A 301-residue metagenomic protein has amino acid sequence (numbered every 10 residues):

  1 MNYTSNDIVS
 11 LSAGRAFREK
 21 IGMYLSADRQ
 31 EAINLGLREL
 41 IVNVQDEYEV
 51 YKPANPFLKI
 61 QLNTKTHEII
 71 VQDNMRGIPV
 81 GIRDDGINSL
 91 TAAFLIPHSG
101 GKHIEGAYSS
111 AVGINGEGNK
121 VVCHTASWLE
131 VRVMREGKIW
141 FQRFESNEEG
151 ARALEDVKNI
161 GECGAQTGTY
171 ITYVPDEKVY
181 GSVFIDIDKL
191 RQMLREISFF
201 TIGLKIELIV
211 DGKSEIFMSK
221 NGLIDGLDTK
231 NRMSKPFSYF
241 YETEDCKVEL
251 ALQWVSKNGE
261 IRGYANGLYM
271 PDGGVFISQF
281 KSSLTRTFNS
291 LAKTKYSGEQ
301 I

Functional and structural regions predicted by a protein language model:
M1-D7, H67-Q72, G77-G86, G100-T229: GHKL-type ATPase core
M1-I41, Q45, D84, A92-F94: Bergerat-fold GHKL ATPase/HATPase_c domain
I8-E19, T64-K65, G161-T172, L250-G267: Flexible hinge/switch segments at interdomain interfaces of large molecular machines
K20-Y24, V44-E47, I96-G100, T125-R132 (+4 more regions): Conserved, well-folded catalytic cores of nucleic-acid-processing and energy-transducing macromolecular machines
M23-A27, G106-I114, I261-P271: Short, conserved non-catalytic motifs in the polymerase core
Q30-L58, G118-T125: Conserved ATP-binding N-box helix of the HATPase_c
F57-K65: Short beta-strand/loop element within the Bergerat-fold HATPase_c
A153-N159, I187-R191, R195-F199, G203-I301: GHKL/Histidine-kinase-like ATPase module
